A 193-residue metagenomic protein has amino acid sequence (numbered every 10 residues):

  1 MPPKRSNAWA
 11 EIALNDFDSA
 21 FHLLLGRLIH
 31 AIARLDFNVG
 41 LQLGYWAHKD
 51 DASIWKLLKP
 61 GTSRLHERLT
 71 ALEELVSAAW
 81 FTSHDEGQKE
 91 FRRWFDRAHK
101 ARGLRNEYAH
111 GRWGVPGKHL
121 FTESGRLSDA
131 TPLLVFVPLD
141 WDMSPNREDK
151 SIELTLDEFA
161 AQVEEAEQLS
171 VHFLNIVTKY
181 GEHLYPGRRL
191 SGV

Functional and structural regions predicted by a protein language model:
P2-H30, F37-E67, A71-V193: Acidic, Ser/Thr/Gly/Pro-rich intrinsically disordered interaction regions
